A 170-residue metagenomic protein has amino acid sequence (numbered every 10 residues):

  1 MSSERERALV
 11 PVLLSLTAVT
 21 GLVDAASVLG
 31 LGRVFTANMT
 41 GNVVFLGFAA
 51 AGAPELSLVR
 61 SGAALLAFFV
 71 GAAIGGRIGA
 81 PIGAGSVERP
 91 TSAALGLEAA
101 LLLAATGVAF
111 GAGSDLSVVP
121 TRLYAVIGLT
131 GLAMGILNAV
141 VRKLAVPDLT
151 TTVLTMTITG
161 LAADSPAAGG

Functional and structural regions predicted by a protein language model:
M1-G170: Alpha-helical transmembrane segments of multi-pass membrane proteins
